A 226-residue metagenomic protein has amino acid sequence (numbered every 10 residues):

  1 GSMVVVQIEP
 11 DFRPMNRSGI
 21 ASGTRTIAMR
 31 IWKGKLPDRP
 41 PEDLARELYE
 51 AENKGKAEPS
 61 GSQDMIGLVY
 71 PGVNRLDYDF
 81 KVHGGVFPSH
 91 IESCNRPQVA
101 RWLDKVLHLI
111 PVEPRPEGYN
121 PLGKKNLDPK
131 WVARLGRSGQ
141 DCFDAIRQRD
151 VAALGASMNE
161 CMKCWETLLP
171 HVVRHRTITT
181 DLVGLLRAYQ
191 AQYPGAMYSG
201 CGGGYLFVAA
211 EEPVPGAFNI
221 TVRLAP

Functional and structural regions predicted by a protein language model:
S2-I20, W32-P59, Q63-S199, F207-P226: C-terminal nucleotide
G204: Active-site pocket scaffolds in enzymes
